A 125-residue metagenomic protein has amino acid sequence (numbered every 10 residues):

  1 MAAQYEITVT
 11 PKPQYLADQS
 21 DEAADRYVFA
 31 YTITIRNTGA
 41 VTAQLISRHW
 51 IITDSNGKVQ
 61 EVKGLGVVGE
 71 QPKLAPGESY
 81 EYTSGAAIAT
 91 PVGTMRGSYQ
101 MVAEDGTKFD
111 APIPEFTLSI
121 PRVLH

Functional and structural regions predicted by a protein language model:
M1-R26: Low-complexity, acidic Ser/Thr/Pro/Gly-rich terminal tails and inter-domain linkers that flank the onset of structured
I7, A43, Q60, T107-A111: Short beta-strand segments
R26-T32: Short, solvent-exposed loop/turn segments enriched in Ser/Thr/Gly
I35-G39: Asparagine-centered strand-capping/turn motif at beta-strand->loop junctions
V41-Q60, M101: Short acidic, flexible loop segments centered on an aromatic residue
T53-G57, G69-S79, L118-H125: Short, surface-exposed linear segments at secondary-structure transitions and domain or protein termini
Q60-V92: Intrinsically disordered, low-complexity Pro/Gly/Ser/Thr-rich segments with frequent PxxP/GP/PP motifs and embedded
A87-H125: Terminal connector regions
